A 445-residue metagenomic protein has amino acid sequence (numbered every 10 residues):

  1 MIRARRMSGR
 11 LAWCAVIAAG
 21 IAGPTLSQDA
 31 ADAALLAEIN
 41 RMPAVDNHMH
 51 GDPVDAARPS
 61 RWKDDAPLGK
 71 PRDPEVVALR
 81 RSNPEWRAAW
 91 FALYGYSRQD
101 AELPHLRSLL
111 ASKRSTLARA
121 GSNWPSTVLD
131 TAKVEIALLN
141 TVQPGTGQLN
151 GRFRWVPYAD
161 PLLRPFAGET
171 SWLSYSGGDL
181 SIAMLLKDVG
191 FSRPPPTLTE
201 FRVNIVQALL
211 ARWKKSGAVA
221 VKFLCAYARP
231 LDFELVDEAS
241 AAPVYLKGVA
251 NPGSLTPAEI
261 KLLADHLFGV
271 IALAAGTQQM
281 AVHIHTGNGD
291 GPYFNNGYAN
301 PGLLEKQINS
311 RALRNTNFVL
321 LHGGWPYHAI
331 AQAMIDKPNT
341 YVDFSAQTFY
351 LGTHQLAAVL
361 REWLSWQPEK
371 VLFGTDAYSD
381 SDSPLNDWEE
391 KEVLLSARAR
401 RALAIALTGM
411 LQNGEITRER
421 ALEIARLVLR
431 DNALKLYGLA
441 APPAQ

Functional and structural regions predicted by a protein language model:
I2-W13: Bacterial N-terminal signal peptides that target proteins for export
W13, A30-N47, A57, R61 (+4 more regions): Mid-to-C-terminal alpha-helical segments outside catalytic/metal-binding sites
A22-P24: N-terminal signal peptide c-region/cleavage motif recognized by signal peptidases
N40, S60-P157, L162, S174-F191 (+1 more regions): Alpha-helical scaffold segments that flank or form the walls of functional sites
P43-A56, V282-G287: Histidine-centered catalytic micro-motifs
L68-R72, D179-R193, V236-A258, A397-R401 (+1 more regions): A solvent-exposed, charged loop/short amphipathic helix patch at secondary-structure junctions
L198-F223, P230-T340, H354-L372: Histidine/acidic residue-rich metal-binding segments in metalloenzymes
A299, L303-Q445: H/E-rich (His + Asp/Glu) clusters that bind or coordinate divalent metals
